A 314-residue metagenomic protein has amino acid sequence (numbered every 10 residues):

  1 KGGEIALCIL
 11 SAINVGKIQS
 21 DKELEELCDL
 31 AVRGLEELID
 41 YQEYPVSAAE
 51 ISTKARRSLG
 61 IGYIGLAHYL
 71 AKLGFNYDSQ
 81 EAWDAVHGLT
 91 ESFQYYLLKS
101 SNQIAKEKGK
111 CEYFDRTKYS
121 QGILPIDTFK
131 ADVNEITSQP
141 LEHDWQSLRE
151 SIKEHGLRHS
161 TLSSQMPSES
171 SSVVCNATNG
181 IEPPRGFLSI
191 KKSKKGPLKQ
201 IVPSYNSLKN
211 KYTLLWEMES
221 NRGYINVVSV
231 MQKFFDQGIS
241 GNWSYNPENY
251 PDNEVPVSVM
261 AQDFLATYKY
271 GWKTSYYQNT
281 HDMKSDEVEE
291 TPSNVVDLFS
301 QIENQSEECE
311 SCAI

Functional and structural regions predicted by a protein language model:
K1-T53, S58, Y63-L73, A177-G180 (+1 more regions): Function-dense linear segments that define catalytic or interfacial modules in macromolecule-processing proteins
G3, C8, K17-C28, S52 (+8 more regions): Hydrophobic alpha-helical scaffolding
L27-E50, N76-S168, S240: Internal maturation/activation junctions in enzymes
L35-D40, S138-E142, S151-D297, A313-I314: Catalytic alpha/beta core of large soluble enzyme barrels
S58-G65, Y95-Y96, L124-V133, N176-A177 (+2 more regions): Short glycine/threonine-rich loop-to-helix capping motif typified by GTGT followed within a few residues by an Asp-Pro
S58-N76, S258-W272: Hydrophobic/aromatic-rich, well-ordered segments within soluble, folded domains that form packed cores
S300-N304: Short, flexible, mixed-charge glycine/proline-rich loop motifs that serve as phosphate/nucleic-acid-contacting
Q305-I314: Cysteine-cluster motifs in flexible loop/terminal segments that predominantly coordinate metals
